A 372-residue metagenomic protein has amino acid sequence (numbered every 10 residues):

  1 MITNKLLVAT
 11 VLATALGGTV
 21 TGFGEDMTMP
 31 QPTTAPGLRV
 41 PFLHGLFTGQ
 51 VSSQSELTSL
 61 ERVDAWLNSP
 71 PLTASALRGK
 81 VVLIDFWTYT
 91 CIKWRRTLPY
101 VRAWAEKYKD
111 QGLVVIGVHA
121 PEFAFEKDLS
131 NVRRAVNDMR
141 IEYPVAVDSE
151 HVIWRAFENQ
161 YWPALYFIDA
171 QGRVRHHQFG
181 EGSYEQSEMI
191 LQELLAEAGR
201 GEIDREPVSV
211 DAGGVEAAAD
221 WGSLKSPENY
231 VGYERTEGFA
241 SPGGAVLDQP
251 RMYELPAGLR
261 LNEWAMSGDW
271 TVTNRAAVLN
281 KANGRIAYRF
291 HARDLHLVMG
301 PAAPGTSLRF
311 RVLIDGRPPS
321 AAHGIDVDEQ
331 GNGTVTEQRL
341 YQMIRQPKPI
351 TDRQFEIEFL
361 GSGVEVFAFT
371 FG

Functional and structural regions predicted by a protein language model:
I2-P71, E185-G372: Non-globular targeting/processing and membrane-anchoring segments
S59-V82, A105-Y108: A short beta-strand-turn-helix
L72-R95, V101, V115-I116: Short active-site neighborhood of thiol/selenol oxidoreductases, capturing the structured segment around
R78-K80, D110, I141, N159: Active-site acidic short loop of glycosyltransferases
I92, R96, E106-D110, N137-R140 (+3 more regions): Sec-exported extracytoplasmic/periplasmic mature domains
R95-M139, S149-W154, L308-F310: Structural microenvironment flanking redox-active thiols in thiol-disulfide oxidoreductases
N137-E142, V147-I190, I344-K348: Thiol/disulfide oxidoreductase modules built on the thioredoxin-like
